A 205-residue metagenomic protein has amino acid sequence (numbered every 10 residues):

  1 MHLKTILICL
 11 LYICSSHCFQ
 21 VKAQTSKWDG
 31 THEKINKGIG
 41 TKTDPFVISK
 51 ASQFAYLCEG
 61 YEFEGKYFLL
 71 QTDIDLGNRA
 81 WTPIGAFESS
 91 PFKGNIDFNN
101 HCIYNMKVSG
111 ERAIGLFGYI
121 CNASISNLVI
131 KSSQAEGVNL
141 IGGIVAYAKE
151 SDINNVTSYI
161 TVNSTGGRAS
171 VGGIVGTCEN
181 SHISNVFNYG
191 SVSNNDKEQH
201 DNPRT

Functional and structural regions predicted by a protein language model:
M1-Q24, Y147: Bacterial Sec-dependent N-terminal signal peptides
Q24-T205: Surface-exposed repetitive/solenoidal architectures
